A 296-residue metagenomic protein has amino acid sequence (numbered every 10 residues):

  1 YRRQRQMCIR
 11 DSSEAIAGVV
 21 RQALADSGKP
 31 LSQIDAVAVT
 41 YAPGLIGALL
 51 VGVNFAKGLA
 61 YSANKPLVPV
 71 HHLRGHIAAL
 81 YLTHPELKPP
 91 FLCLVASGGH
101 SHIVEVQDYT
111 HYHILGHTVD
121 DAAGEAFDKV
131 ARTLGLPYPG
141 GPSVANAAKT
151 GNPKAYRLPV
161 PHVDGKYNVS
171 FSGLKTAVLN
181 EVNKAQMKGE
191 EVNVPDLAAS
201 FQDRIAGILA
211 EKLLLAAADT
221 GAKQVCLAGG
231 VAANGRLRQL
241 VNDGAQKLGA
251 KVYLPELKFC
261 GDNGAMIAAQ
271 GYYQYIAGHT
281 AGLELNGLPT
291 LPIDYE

Functional and structural regions predicted by a protein language model:
Y1-I9: Single conserved hydrophobic/aromatic residue that forms the stacking wall/gate of nucleotide- or nucleobase-binding
R21-Y61: Short beta-strand-loop/turn "lid" adjacent to the catalytic site in phosphate-handling enzymes
P30, N146-V225, N234-L248, Y275-G278 (+1 more regions): A contiguous, well-structured pocket-lining segment that forms one wall/lid of small-molecule binding clefts in soluble
P30-T40, T220-A232, Y253-E256: Short glycine-rich phosphate-binding loop at a beta-alpha junction
P69-V70, Q224, N242-I267: Conserved phosphate-binding/catalytic loops in two-lobed NTP-binding clefts
V70-L92: Conserved phosphate-binding catalytic cores of ATP/NTP-utilizing and phosphoryl-transfer enzymes
R74, P85, Q107-N152, K175-T176 (+1 more regions): Glycine-rich phosphate-binding loop plus the immediately following alpha-helix
H76-A78, P255-D294: Glycine-rich phosphate-binding/hydrolytic loop that grips phosphoryl groups
